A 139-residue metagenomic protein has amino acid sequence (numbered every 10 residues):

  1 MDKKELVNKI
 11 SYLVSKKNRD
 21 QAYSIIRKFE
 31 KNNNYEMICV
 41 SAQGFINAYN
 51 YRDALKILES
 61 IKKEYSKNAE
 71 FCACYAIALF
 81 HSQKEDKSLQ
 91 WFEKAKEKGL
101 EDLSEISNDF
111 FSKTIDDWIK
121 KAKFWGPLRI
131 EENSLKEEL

Functional and structural regions predicted by a protein language model:
M1-K31, W125-G126, E132-L139: N-terminal alpha-helical interaction modules that lie
K9, I25-K28, G44, I57 (+5 more regions): Charge-rich, solvent-exposed alpha-helical interaction surfaces
S11, I26-E70, I77: Alpha-helical adaptor scaffolds
Y35-C39, N68-C72, E97-F110: Boundary/linker segments of alpha-helical solenoid repeat arrays
F80-L103, D117-E132: TPR/TPR-like (Sel1-like) alpha-helical repeat modules
